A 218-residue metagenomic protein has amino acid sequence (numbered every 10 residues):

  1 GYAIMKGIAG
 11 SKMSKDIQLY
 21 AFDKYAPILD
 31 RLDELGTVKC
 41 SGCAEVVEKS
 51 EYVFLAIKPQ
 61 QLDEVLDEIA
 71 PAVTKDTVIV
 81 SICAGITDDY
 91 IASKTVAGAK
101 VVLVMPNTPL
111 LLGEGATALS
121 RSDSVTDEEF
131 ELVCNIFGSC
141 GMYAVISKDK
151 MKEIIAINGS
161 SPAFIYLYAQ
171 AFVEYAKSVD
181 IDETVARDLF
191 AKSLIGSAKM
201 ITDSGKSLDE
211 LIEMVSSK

Functional and structural regions predicted by a protein language model:
G1-E48, E114-G115, K177-S178: NAD(P)+-binding Rossmann beta1-loop-alpha1 motif at the extreme N-terminus of oxidoreductases
Y2, K6-G10, E34, D67 (+3 more regions): Short, well-ordered alpha-helices that flank and scaffold nucleotide-derived cofactor binding pockets
I17, T37-V38, T77, A99-K100 (+1 more regions): A structural micro-motif
C43-L55, P59-L119, D123: Rossmann-like NAD(P)(H) cofactor-binding subdomain of soluble oxidoreductases
V46, L62, D182-L189, L211: Small-residue helix-packing motif on alpha-helices
Y90, K94-K100, A116-I154, I165-S204: Internal alpha-helical scaffold of NAD(P)-dependent oxidoreductase catalytic cores
I154-A163, I212-E213: A short glycine-threonine-serine/GTX helix/turn-capping micro-motif
K199-K218: C-terminal active-site/capping subdomain that shapes the small-molecule cofactor and substrate pocket of enzyme
